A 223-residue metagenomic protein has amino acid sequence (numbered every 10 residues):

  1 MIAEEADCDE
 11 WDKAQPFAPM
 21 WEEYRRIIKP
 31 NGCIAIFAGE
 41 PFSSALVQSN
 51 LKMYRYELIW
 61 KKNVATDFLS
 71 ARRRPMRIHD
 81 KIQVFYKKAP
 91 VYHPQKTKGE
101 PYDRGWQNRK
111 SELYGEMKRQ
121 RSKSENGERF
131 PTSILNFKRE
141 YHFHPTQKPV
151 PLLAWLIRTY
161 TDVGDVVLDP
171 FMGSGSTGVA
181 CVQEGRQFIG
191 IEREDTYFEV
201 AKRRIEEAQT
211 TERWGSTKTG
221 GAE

Functional and structural regions predicted by a protein language model:
M1-V200, E223: Core catalytic lobe of class I
R203-E223: S-adenosyl-L-methionine
